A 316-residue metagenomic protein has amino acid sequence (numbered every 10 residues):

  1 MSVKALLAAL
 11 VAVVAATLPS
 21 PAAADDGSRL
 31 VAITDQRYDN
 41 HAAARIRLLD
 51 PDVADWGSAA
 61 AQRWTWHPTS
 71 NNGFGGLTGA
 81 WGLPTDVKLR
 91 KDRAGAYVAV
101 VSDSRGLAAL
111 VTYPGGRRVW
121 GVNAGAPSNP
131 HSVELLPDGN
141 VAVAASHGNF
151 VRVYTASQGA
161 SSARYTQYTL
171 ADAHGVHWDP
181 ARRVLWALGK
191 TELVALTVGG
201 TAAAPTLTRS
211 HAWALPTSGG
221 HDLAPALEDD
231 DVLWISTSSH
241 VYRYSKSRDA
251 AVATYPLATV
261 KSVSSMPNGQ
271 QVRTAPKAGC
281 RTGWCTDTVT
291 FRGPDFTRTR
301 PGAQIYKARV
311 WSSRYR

Functional and structural regions predicted by a protein language model:
M1-A24: Secretory targeting and sorting signals
G27-R29, A94-Y97, D138-N140, A181-R183 (+2 more regions): Short coil/turn segments that connect the beta-strands within blades of beta-propeller domains
A32-H41, A99-S104, V143-H147, A187-K190 (+2 more regions): Conserved beta-strand positions in repeat-built beta-propeller and related beta-rich domains
T34-G76, V101-R117: Beta-propeller domains
L49-G57, Y113, T155-A160, L196-P205 (+1 more regions): Short loop/turn segments immediately following beta-strands, especially the blade-tip and inter-blade linker loops
A61-G79, G116-A124, A160-Y168, T208-L215 (+1 more regions): A short beta-strand motif characteristic of beta-propeller blades
G73-K91, P127-L135, L170-W178, L215-E228 (+2 more regions): Repeated scaffold domains used in trafficking and secretory/extracellular systems, primarily beta-propellers
P216-V289, Y315: Loop/turn-rich, solvent-exposed surfaces of beta-rich toroidal or solenoidal domains
